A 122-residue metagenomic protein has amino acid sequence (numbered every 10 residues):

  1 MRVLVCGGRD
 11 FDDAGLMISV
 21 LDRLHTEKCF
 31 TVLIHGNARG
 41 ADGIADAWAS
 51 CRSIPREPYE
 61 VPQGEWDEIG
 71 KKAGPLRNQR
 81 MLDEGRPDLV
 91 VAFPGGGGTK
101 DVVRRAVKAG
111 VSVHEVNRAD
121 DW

Functional and structural regions predicted by a protein language model:
M1-R2: Residues that mark the start of a beta-strand
F11-W122: Acidic/glycine-enriched connector segments
